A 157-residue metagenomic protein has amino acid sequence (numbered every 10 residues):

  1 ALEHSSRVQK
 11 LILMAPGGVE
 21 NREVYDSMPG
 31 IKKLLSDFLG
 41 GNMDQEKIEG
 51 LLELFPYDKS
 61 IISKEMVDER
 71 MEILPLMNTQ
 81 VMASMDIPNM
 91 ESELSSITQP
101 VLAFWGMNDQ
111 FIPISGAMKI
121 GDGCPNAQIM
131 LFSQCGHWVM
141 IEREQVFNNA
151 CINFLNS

Functional and structural regions predicted by a protein language model:
L2-E3, Q9-G41: Flexible "cap/lid" loop of the alpha/beta hydrolase fold
S5-S6, T98-Q99, P125-N126, S157: Active-site acidic short loop of glycosyltransferases
I12, L102-F104, M130: Conserved hydrophobic packing residues within short motifs/helices of P-loop NTPase cores of ABC-family ATPases
S27, G41-Q99: Conserved alpha/beta-hydrolase catalytic His-Asp/Glu region
I97, A103-W105, D109: Short beta-strand/loop motif that positions the catalytic acidic residue of the alpha/beta-hydrolase fold
Q110-G116: Conserved alpha/beta-hydrolase "acid-adjacent" motif
M118-A127: Active-site-adjacent alpha-helix of alpha/beta-hydrolase-fold enzymes
A127-S157: Catalytic active-site module of serine/aspartate enzymes centered on a nucleophile-bearing elbow/loop
